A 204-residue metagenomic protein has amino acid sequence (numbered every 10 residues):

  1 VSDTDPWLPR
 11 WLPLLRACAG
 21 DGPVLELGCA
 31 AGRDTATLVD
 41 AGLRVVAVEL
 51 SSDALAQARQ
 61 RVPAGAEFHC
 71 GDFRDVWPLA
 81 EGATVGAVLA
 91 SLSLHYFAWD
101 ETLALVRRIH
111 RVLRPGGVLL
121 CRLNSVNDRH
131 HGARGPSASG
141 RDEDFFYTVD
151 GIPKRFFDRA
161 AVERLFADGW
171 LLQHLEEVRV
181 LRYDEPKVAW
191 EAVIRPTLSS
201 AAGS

Functional and structural regions predicted by a protein language model:
V1-L25, A30-A80, V118-S204: Class I (Rossmann-like) S-adenosyl-L-methionine-dependent methyltransferase catalytic domain, capturing the SAM-binding
A83: Active-site charged/polar residues at nucleotide-handling catalytic sites that mediate phosphoryl, nucleotidyl
G86: Conserved acidic residues
L89: A conserved beta-strand element that flanks and buttresses the S-adenosyl-L-methionine
L92-H95: Short catalytic micro-motifs in class I SAM-dependent methyltransferases
L103-P115: A short glycine-rich, Lys/Arg-flanked "PGG" loop and its adjoining helix->strand segment in the class I
